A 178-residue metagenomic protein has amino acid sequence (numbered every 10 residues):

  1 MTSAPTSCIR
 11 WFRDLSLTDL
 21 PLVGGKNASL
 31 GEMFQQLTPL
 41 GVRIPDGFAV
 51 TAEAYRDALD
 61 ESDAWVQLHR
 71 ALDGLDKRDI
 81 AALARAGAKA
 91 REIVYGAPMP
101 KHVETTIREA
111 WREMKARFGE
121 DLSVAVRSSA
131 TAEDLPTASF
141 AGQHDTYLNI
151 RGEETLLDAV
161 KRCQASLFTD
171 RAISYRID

Functional and structural regions predicted by a protein language model:
M1-D178: N-terminal beta-alpha lobe that positions the nucleotide/phosphoryl donor in ATP/NTP-coupled carboxylate activation
